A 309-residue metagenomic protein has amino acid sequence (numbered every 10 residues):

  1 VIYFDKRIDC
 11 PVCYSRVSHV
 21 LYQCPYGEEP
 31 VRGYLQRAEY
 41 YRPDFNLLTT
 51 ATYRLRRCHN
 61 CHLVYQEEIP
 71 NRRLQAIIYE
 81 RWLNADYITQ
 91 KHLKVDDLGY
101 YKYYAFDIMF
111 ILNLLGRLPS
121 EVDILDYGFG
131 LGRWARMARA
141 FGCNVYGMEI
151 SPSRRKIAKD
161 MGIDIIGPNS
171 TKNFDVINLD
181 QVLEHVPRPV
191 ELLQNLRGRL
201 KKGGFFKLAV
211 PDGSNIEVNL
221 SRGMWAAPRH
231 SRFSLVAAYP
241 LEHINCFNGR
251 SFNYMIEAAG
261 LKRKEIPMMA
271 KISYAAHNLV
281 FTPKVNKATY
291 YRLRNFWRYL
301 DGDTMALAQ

Functional and structural regions predicted by a protein language model:
V1-D180, P189-N195, P267-K271, A276-A308: Conserved N-terminal segment of class I S-adenosyl-L-methionine
D5-R7, P187-G198, F205-L307: S-adenosyl-L-methionine-dependent methyltransferase catalytic module, highlighting the catalytic core
F141, L200-G203: Short helix-capping segments at alpha-helix termini
E149, E184, E242: Acidic-residue sensor for enzyme active/binding pockets
R154, L183, D212-S214: Active-site-proximal loop/turn and secondary-structure-junction residues that shape catalytic pockets, frequently
D180, E184, R199: PRPP/pyrophosphate-binding module of the type I phosphoribosyltransferase fold
